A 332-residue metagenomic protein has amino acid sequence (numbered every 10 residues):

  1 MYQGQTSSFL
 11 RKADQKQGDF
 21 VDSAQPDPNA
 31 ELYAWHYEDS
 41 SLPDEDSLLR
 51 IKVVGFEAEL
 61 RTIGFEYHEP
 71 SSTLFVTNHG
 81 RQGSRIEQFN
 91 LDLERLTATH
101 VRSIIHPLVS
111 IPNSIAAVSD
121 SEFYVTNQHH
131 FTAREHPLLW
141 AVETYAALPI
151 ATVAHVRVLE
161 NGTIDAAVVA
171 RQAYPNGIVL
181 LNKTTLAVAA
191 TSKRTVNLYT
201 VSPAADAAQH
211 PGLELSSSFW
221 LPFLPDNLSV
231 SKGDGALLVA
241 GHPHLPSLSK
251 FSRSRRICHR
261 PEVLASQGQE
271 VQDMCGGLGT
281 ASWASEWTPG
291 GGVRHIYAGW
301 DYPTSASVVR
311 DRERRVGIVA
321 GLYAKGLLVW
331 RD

Functional and structural regions predicted by a protein language model:
M1, T73-F75, E122-Y124, T185-V188 (+2 more regions): Conserved beta-propeller blade signature
M1-V53, D92-T97, L327-V329: Beta-propeller domains
Y2-P26, T77-H79, T126-A147, G241-L278: Short, conserved, GDST-rich strand-edge loop motifs in beta-rich repeat architectures
T6-S7, E38, S71, G80 (+6 more regions): Residue-level signature of beta-propeller blades and closely related beta-rich strand-turn architectures in secreted
D27-A30, V54-E69, I105-F123, H130 (+4 more regions): Beta-rich, blade/repeat-based domains predominating in secreted/periplasmic proteins but also intracellular
L42-F56, E94-L108, A154-G177, N197-L198 (+2 more regions): Blade-edge beta-strand/turn elements of extracellular beta-propeller and related beta-sheet repeat scaffolds
E45-A133, P137-W140: Asp-box/WD-like beta-propeller blade repeats and closely related beta-sheet repeat scaffolds
L245-P246, S305-D332: Blade-level signature of beta-propeller repeat domains, shared across WD40, Kelch, NHL, RCC1 and BNR/Asp-box propellers
